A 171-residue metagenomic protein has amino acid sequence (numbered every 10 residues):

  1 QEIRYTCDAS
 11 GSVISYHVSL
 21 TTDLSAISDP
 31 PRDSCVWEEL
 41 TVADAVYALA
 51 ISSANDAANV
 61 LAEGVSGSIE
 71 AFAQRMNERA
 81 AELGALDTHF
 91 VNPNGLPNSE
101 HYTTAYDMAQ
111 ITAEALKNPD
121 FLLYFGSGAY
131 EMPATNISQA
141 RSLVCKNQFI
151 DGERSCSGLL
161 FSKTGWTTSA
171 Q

Functional and structural regions predicted by a protein language model:
Q1, A45, L49-S66, F72-M76 (+1 more regions): Alpha-helical scaffold elements that line and support the substrate/ligand-binding pocket of soluble hydrolases
Q1-S15, L20, M108: Active-site SXXK
G11-P31, N98, Y130-A134: Acidic helix-start/capping segments at beta-turn-to-alpha-helix junctions
V13, G67-Q171: Penicillin-recognizing serine hydrolase domain
V13, I27-N59, A140-F161: Conserved catalytic neighborhood of penicillin-recognizing serine enzymes
T22-L24, V36-E38, E63-V65, N94: A mature extracytoplasmic/lumenal domain signature
A26-R32, N59-V60, T88-P97: Surface-exposed aromatic
